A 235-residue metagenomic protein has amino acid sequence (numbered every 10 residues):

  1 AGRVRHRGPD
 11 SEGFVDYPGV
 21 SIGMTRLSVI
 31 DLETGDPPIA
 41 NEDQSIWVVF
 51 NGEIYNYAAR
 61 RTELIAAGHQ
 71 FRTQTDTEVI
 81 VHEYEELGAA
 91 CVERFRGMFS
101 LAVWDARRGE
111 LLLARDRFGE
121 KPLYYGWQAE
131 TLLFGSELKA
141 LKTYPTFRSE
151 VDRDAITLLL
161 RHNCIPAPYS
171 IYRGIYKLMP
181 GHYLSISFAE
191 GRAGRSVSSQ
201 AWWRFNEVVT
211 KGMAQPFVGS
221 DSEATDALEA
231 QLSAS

Functional and structural regions predicted by a protein language model:
A1-S235: Cysteine-centered catalytic environments shared across enzyme families
